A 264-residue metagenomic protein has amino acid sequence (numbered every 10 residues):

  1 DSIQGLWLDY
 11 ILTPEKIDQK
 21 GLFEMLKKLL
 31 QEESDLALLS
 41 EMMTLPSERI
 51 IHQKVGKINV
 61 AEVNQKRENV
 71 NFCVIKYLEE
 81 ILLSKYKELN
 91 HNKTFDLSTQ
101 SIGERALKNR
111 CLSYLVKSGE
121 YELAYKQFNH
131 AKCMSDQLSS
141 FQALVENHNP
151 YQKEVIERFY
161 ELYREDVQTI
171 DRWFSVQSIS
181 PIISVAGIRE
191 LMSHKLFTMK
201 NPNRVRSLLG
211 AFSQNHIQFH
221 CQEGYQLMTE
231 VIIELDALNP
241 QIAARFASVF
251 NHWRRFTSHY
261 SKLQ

Functional and structural regions predicted by a protein language model:
D1-Q264: Long, ordered, helix-rich scaffold segments
